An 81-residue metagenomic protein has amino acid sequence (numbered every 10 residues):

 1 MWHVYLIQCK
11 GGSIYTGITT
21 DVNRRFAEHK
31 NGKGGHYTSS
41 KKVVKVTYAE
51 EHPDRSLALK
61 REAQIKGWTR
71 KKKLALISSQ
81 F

Functional and structural regions predicted by a protein language model:
M1-G35, S39-K66, R70-F81: GIY-YIG nuclease catalytic motif and its immediate N-terminal context
